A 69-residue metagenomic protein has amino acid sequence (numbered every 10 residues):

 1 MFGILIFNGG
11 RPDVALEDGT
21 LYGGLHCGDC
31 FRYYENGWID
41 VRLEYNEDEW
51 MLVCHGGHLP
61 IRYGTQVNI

Functional and structural regions predicted by a protein language model:
M1-G9, D40-Y45: Short, surface-exposed loop motifs enriched in S/T, G, D/E and P with embedded aromatic residues
L5, F31-Y33, V67: Generic structural hydrophobic/aromatic packing signal, biased to beta-strands
F7-Y22: N-terminal acidic leader/helix
V14, Y33, L52-V53: Short hydrophobic/aromatic-rich beta-strand segments that constitute the beta-sheet cores of beta-sandwich/beta-barrel
D18, N36-G37: Acidic/polar residues in short coil/turn loops that connect beta-strands within repeat-based beta-sheet scaffolds
G19-G24, G56-H58: Short, surface-exposed secondary-structure edge patches
Y22-E35: Short coil-to-beta transition motif at edge beta-strands of beta-rich domains
G37-I69: Short, compact, well-ordered microdomains
